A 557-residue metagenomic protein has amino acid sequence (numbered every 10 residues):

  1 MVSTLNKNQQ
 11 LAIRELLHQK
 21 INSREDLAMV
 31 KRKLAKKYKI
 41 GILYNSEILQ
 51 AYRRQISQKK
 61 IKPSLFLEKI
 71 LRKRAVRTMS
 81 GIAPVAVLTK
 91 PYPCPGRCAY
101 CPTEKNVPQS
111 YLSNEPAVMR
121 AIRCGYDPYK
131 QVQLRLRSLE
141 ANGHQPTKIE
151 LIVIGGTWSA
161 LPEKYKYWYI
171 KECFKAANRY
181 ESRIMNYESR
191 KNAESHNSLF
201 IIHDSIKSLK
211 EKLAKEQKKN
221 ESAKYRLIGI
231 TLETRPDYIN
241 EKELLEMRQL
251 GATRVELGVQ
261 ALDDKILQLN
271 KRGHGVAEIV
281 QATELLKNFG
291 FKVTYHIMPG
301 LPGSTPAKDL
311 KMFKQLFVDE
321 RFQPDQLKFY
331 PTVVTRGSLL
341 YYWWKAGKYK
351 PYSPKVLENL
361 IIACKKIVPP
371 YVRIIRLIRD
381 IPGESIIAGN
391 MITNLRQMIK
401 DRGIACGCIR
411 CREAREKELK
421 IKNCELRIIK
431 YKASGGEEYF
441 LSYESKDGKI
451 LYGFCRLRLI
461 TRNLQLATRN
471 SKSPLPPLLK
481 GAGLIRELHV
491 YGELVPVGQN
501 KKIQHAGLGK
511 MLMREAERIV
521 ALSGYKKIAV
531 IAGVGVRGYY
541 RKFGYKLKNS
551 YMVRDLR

Functional and structural regions predicted by a protein language model:
M1-Q131, R135-I184, R190, E194 (+2 more regions): Flexible, acidic/Gly-rich N-terminal and inter-domain linker regions that tether and position cofactor-handling modules
M1-V2, Y180-S205, A223, E416-I428 (+2 more regions): Short, basic, low-complexity termini and linkers enriched in Ser/Thr/Gly/Pro that act as targeting/leader peptides
N114-Q131, L151, G155-K175, I206-T294 (+3 more regions): Conserved non-cysteine loop/helix-boundary elements of the Radical SAM core domain that shape
L339-Y341, K348-C364, V368-Y371, L377-K400: Polar, glycine-rich mid-to-C-terminal structural blocks that act as macromolecule-binding/assembly scaffolds
R373-N463, K472-G483, H489-Y491, V495-V497 (+2 more regions): Non-catalytic substrate-recognition and accessory regions of acyl/acetyltransferase enzymes
K501-I519: Conserved acetyl-CoA-binding loop-helix of GNAT-fold acetyltransferases
R518-A532: Conserved GNAT acetyl-CoA-binding A-motif
A532-Y551: Conserved active-site alpha-helix within GNAT-family acetyltransferase domains
